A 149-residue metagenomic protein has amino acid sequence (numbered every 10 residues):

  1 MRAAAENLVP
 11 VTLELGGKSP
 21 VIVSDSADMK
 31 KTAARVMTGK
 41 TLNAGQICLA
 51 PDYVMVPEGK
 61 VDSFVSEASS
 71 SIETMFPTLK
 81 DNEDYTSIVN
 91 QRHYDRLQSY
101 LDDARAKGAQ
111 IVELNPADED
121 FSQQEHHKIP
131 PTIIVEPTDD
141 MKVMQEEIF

Functional and structural regions predicted by a protein language model:
M1-T138: ALDH superfamily catalytic-core signature
D140, Q145-F149: Short, intrinsically disordered, charge-balanced linker/junction segments flanking boundaries in proteins
